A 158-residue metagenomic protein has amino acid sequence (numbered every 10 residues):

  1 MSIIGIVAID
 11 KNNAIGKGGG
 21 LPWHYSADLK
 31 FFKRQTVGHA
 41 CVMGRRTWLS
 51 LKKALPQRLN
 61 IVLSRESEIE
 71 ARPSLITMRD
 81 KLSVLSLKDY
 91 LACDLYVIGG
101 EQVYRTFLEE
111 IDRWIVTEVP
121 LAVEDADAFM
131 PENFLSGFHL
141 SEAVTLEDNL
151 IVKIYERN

Functional and structural regions predicted by a protein language model:
M1-N158: Enzymes that bind and transform nitrogen-containing heteroaromatic metabolites
